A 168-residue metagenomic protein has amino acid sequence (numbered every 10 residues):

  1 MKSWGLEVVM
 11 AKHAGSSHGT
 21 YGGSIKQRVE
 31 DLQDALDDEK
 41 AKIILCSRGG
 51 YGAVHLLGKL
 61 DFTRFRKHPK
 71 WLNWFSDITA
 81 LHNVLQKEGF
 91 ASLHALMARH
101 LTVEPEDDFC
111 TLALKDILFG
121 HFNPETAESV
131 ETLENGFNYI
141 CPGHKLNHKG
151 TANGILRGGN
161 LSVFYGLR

Functional and structural regions predicted by a protein language model:
M1-K40: ATP/NTP phosphate-donor binding region
T20, H82-L85, T102-D108: Short, charged, surface-exposed secondary-structure boundary motifs
Q27-E30, Y51, S76, A80 (+3 more regions): Conserved active-site and cofactor/substrate-binding residues in soluble primary-metabolism enzymes
A53-L57: Glycine/threonine-rich flexible loop motifs
F62-L85, A91-M97: Short, acidic/small-residue loops that bind anionic groups at enzyme active sites
A91-S162: Conserved anion/nucleotide-ligand pocket segment
Y165-R168: Active-site-proximal loop/helix segments of hydrolase catalytic cores
